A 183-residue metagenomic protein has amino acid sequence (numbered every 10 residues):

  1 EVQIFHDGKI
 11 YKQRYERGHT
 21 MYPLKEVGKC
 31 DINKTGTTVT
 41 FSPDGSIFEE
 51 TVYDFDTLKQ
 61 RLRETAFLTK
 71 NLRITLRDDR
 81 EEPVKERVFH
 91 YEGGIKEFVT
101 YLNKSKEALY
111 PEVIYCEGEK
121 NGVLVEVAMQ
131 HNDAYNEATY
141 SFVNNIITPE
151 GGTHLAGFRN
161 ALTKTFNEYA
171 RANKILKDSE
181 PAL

Functional and structural regions predicted by a protein language model:
E1-G93, E97-Y101: GHKL-type ATPase core
D56, R63-T65, N71, T75-L183: GHKL/Histidine-kinase-like ATPase module
